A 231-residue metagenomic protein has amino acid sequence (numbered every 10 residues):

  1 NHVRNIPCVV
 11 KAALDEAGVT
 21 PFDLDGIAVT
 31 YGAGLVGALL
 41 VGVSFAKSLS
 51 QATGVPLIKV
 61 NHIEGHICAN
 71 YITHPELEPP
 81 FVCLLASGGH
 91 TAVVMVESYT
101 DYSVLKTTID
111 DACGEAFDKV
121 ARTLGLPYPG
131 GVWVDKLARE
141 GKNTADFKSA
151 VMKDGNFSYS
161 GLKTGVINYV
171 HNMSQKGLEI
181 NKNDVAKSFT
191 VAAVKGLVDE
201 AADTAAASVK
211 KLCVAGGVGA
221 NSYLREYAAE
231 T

Functional and structural regions predicted by a protein language model:
N1-A33, H62, H66: N-terminal beta-alpha supersecondary unit
G26-A28, A38, F81-L85, C213: Short glycine-aspartate micro-motif
V29-G32, L49, S87, L212-N221: Glycine-rich beta-strand-to-loop/alpha-helix junction loops that act as flexible
G34-T53: DPxDG-like acidic metal-binding loop motif
V60-V82: Conserved phosphate-binding catalytic cores of ATP/NTP-utilizing and phosphoryl-transfer enzymes
P75, S98-E140, T164, N168-M173: Glycine-rich phosphate-binding loop plus the immediately following alpha-helix
C83-L85, T91-M95: Short beta-strand scaffold segments in enzyme catalytic cores
K136-L212, N221-E230: A contiguous, well-structured pocket-lining segment that forms one wall/lid of small-molecule binding clefts in soluble
